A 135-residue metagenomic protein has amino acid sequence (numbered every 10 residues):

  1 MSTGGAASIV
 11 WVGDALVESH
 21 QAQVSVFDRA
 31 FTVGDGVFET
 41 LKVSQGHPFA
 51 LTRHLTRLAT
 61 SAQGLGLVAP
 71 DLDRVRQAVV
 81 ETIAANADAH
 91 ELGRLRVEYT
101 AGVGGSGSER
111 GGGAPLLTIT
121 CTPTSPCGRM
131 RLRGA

Functional and structural regions predicted by a protein language model:
M1-A135: Conserved alpha/beta cores of soluble small-molecule-handling proteins
